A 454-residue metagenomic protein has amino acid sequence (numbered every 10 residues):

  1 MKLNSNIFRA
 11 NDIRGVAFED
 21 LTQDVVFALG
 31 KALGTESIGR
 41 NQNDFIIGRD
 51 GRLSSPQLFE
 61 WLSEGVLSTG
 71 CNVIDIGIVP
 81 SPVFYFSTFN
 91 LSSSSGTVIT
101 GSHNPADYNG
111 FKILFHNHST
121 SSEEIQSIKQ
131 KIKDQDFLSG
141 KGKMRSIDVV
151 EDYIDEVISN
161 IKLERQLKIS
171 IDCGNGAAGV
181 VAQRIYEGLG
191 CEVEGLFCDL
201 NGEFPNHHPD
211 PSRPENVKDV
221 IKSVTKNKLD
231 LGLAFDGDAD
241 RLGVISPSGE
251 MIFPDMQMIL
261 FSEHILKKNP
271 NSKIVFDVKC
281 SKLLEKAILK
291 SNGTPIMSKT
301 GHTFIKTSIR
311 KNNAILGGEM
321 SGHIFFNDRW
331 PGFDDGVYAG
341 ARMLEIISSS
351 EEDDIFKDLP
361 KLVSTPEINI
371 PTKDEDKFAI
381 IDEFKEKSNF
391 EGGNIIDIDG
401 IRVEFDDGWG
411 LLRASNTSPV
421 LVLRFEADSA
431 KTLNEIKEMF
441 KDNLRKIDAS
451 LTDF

Functional and structural regions predicted by a protein language model:
M1-E64, S68-G70, S146-I169: An N-terminal, well-structured beta->alpha segment
N43-Y108, D155-E156, I185-I245: N-terminal small/polar loop signature for handling phosphorylated ligands or for N-terminal nucleophile
V73-P82, M251-P254, F276-D277, S298-K299: Active-site nucleophile and cofactor-binding loops and adjacent substrate-binding regions of central metabolic enzymes
S94-S102, A106, V224-S246, M251 (+2 more regions): Glycine-rich phosphate-binding loop
A106-D107, I113-S122, Q130, R165 (+1 more regions): Replace "Mg2+/Mn2+-dependent" with "divalent metal-dependent
N109-N227: Gly/Ser/Thr-enriched, mixed-charge loops and adjacent short helices that form phosphate/oxyanion-binding elements
K267-R424, S429-F454: Phosphate-binding and adjacent anionic-ligand microenvironments
